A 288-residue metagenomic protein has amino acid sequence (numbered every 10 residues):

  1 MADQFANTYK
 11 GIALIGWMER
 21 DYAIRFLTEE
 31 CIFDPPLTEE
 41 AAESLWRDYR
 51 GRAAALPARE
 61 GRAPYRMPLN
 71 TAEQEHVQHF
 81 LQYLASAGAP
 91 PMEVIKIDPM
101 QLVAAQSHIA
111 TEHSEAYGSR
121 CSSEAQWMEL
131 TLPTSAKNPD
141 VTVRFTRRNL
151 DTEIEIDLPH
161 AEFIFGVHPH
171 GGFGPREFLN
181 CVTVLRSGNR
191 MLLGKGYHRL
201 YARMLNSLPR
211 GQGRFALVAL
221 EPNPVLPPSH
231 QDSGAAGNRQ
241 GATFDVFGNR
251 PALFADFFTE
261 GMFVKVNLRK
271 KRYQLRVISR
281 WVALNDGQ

Functional and structural regions predicted by a protein language model:
M1-E112: N-terminal low-complexity/intrinsically disordered pre-sequences and tails
R25, A54-P57, S135, E153 (+1 more regions): Amphipathic alpha-helical interaction segments
L69-R190: Short alpha-helix boundary/capping and kink motifs at helix termini
R148-L150, A161, L220-V225, K271 (+1 more regions): Generic structural motif
L185-S207: A sequence-level detector for short glycine-anchored, His/Arg-bearing signature motifs that mark catalytic or binding
P209-K271: Accessory, usually C-terminal, subdomains that scaffold auxiliary metal cofactors
L268-Q288: C-terminal catalytic or substrate-handling cores of phosphate/nucleotide- and metal-cofactor-dependent proteins acting
